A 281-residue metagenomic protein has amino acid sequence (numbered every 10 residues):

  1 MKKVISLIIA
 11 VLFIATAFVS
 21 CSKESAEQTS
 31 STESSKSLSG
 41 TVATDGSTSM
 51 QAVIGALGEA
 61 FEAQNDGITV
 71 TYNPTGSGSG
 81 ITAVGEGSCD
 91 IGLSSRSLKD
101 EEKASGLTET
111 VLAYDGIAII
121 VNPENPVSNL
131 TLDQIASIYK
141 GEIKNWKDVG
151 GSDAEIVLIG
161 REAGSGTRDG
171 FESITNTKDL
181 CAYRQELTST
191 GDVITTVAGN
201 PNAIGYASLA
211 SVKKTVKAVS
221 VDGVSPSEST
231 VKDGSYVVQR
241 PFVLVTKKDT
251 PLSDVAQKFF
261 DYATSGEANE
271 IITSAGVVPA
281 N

Functional and structural regions predicted by a protein language model:
M1-I9: Positively charged n-region of N-terminal signal peptides that target proteins for export
V4, C21-N281: Exported/periplasmic ABC-transporter solute-binding proteins
V11-A15: Alpha-helical transmembrane segments
T16-S20: C-terminal motif of bacterial Sec signal peptides marking the signal peptidase cleavage site
